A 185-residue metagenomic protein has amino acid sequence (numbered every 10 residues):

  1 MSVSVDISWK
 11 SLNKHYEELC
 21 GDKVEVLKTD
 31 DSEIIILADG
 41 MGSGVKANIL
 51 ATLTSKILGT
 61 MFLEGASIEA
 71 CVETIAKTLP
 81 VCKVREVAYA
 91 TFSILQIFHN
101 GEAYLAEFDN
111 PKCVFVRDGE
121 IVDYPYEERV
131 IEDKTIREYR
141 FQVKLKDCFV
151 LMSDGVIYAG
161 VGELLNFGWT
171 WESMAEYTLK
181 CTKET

Functional and structural regions predicted by a protein language model:
M1-L19: Regulatory cytosolic signal-relay segments
V3-D6, T29-S32, H99-E102, K144-D147: Beta-strand-turn-beta hairpins that frame and shape the catalytic cleft of phosphate-ester-processing enzymes
E17-D30, D123-V161: Acidic loop->beta-strand submotif enriched in PP2C/PPM serine/threonine phosphatases
C20, I49-G119, R129-I131, I136-R137 (+1 more regions): Catalytic core of PPM/PP2C metal-dependent serine/threonine phosphatase domains
E25-E33, S43-I49: N-terminal glycine-rich anion-binding loops that anchor highly charged ligand groups
I36, E107, F149-L151: Residue-level marker for buried hydrophobic side chains located in beta-strands that build the well-ordered beta-sheet
S43-E64, C148-T185: Active-site-proximal, acidic helix/loop segment immediately C-terminal to a metal-coordinating Asp/Glu
